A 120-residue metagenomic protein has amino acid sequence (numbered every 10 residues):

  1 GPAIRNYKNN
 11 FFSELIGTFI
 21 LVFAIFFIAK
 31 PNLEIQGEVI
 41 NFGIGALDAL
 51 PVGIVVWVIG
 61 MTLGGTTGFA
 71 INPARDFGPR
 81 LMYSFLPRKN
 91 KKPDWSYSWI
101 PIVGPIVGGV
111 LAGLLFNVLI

Functional and structural regions predicted by a protein language model:
G1-I120: Membrane-interface helix-loop junctions and terminal tails of multi-pass membrane proteins
